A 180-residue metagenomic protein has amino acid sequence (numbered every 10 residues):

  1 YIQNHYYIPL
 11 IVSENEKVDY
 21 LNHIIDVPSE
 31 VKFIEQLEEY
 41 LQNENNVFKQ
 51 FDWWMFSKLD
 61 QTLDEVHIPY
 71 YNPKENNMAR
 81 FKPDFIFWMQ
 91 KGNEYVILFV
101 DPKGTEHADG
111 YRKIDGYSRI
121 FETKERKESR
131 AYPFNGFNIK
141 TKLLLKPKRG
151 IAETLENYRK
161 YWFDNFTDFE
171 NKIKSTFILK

Functional and structural regions predicted by a protein language model:
Y1-K180: Intrinsically disordered, low-complexity, repeat-rich regions that form long N- or C-terminal tails or large
